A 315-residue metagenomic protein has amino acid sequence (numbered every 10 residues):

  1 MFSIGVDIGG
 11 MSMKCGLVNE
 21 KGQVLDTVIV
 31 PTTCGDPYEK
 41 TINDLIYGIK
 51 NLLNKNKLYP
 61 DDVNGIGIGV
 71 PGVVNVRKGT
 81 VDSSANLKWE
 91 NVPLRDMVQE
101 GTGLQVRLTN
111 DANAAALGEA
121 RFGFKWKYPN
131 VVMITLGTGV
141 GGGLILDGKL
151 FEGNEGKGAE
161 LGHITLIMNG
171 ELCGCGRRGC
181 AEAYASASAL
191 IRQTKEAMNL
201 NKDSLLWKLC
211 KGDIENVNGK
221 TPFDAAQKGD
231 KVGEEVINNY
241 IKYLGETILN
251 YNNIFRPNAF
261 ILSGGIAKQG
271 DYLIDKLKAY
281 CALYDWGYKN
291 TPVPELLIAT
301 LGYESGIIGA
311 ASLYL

Functional and structural regions predicted by a protein language model:
M1-G65, N75-K78, D96-L104, R121-Y128 (+3 more regions): ATP-binding/phosphotransfer module of carbohydrate and carboxylate kinases, centering on a glycine-rich
D7, G67-P71, T109, M133-G139 (+1 more regions): Short beta-strand segments
G65-A85, W89-L94: Gly/Ser/Thr-rich active-site cleft segment
A85-N91, R107-N113, M133-L136, L297-Y303: Active-site nucleophile and cofactor-binding loops and adjacent substrate-binding regions of central metabolic enzymes
T109-F124: Conserved PLP phosphate-binding loop immediately N-terminal to the Schiff-base lysine helix in PLP-dependent enzymes
I145-L146, L150-F151: Catalytic-core segment of enzymes that process non-peptidic bonds
K157-E160: Structural signature of FAD isoalloxazine-binding scaffolds in flavoprotein oxidoreductases
